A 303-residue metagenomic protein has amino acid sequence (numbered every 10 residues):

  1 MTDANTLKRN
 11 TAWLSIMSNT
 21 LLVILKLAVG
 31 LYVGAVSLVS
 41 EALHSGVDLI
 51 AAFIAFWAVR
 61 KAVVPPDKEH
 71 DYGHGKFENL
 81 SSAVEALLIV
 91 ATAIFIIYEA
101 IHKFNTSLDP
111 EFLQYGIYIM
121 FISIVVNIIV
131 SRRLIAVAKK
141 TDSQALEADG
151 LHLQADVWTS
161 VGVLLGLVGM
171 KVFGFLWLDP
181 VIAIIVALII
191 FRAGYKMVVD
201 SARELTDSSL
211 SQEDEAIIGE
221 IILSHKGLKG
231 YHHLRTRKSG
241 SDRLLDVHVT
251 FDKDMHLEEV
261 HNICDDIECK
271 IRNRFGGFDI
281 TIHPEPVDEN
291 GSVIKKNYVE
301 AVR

Functional and structural regions predicted by a protein language model:
M1-E213, I217: Alpha-helical transmembrane cores and adjacent cytosolic helix/loop segments of polytopic membrane transporters
M1-T11, E69, H74-F77, G194-R303: Peripheral (non-transmembrane) domains and long loops of multi-pass membrane proteins
